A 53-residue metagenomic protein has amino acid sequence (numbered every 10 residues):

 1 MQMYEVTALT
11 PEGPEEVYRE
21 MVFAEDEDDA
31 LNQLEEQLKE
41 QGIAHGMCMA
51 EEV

Functional and structural regions predicted by a protein language model:
M1-V17: Short aromatic-glycine-(Arg/Gly/Cys) micro-motifs in beta-strand/loop hairpins
L9, L31, K39-Q41: Short amphipathic alpha-helical "recognition" segments used for binding
L9-P11, E25-E27, V53: Generic structural motif
E15-D26: A short, exposed loop/beta-hairpin motif centered on an aromatic-Gly-Thr core
D28, E35: Long, contiguous binding/interaction regions
E36-V53: Short, mixed-charge low-complexity intrinsically disordered segments
